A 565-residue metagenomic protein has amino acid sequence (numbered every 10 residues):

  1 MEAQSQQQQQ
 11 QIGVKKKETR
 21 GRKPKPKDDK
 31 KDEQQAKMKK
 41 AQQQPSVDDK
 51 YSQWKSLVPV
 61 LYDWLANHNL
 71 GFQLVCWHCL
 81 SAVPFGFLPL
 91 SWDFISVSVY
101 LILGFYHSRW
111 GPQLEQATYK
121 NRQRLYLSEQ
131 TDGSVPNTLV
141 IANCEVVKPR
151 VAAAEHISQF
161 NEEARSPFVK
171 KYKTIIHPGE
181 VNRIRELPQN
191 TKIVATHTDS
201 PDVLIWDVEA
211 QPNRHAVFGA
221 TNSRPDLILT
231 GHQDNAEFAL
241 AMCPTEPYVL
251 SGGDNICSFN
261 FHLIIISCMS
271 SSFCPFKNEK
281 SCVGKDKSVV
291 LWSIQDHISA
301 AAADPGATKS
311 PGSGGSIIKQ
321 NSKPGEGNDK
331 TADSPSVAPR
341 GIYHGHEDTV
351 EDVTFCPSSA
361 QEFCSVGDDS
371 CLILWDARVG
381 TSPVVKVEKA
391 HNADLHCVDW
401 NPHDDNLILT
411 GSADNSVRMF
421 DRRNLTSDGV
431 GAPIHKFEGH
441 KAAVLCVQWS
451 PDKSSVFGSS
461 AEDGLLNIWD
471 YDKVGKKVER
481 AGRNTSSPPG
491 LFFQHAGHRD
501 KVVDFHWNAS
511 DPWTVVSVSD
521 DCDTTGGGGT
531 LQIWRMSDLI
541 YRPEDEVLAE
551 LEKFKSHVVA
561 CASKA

Functional and structural regions predicted by a protein language model:
E2-P89, S96, I102-R124, G133-R165 (+10 more regions): Terminal intrinsically disordered, low-complexity extensions flanking WD-repeat/beta-propeller proteins
L74-S81, L103-W110, G179-E186, D234-M242 (+7 more regions): Canonical WD40 repeat/beta-propeller blade segments in eukaryotic WD-repeat proteins
S81-G86, P112, K120-N121, P188-N190 (+6 more regions): Residue-level detector of Asp-centered blade-edge/turn motifs that repeat once per structural unit in beta-propeller
P89-S96, Q123-Q130, K171-K173, T196 (+7 more regions): Extended hydrophobic secondary-structure segments that form protein cores and membrane-embedded regions
L90-S91, S96, Q130-L240, V249 (+7 more regions): Eukaryotic helix-linker segments that join adjacent hydrophobic helices
S96, Y126-L127, I193-T198, V249-G253 (+6 more regions): Conserved beta-strand element within WD40/beta-propeller blades
K148, I205-D226, E246, D254-S267 (+9 more regions): Per-blade loop-tip surfaces of WD-repeat and WD-like beta-propellers in eukaryotic adaptors/scaffolds
V447-G458: Hydrophobic alpha-helical bundle architecture
